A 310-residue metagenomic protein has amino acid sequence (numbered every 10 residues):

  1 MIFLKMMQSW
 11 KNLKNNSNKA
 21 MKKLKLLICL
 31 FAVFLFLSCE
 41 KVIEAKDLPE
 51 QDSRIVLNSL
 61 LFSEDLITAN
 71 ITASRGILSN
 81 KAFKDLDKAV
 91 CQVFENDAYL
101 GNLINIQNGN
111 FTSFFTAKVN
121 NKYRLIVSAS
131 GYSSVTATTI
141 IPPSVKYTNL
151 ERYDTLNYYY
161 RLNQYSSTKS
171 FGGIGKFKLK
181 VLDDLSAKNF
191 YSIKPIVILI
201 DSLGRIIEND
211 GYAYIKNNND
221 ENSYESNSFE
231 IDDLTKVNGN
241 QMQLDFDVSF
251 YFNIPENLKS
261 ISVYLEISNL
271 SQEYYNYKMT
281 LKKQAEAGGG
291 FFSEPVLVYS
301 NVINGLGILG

Functional and structural regions predicted by a protein language model:
M1-L48: Bacterial Sec-dependent N-terminal signal peptides
E40-G310: A sequence/structural signal for flexible, mid-protein segments enriched in small/helix-disrupting residues
